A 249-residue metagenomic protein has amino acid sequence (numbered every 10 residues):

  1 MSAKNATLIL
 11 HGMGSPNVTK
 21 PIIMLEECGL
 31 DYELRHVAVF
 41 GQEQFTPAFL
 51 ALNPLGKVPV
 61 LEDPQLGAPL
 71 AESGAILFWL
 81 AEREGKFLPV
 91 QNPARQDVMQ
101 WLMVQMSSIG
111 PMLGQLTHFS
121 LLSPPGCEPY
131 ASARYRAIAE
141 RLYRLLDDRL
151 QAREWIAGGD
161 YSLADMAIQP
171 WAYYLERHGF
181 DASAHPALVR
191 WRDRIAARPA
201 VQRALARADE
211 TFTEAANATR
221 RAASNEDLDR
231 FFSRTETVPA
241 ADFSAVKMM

Functional and structural regions predicted by a protein language model:
M1-A133, D147, T235, P239-M249: GST-like domain detector, emphasizing the conserved glutathione-binding G-site in the N-terminal thioredoxin-like
L10-G12, A167-P170, A206: Short beta-strand segments
V39-F40, R190, E210: Positions that flank functional sites
A51, A197, A206: Phosphate-coordinating loops and pocket residues in cytosolic domains that bind phosphorylated ligands
S108-P199, K247-M249: GST-like fold's C-terminal all-alpha helical module
Y174, W191, A204-L205, F212: Polyanion-binding and phosphate-handling cores
A208-M249: Acidic/histidine-enriched, glycine/proline-rich intrinsically disordered or flexible terminal extensions
